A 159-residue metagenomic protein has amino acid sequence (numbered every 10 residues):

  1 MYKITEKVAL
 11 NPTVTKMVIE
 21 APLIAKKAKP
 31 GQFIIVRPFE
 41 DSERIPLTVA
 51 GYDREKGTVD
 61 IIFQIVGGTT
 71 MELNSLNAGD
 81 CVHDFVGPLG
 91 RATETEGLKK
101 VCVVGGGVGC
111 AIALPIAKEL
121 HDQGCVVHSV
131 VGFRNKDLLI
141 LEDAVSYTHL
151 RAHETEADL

Functional and structural regions predicted by a protein language model:
M1-A78: Ferredoxin-reductase
F39, G87-P88: Short, surface-exposed secondary-structure boundary micro-motifs
V82, G87, G97-L98, G107 (+1 more regions): Extended interfacial segments that mediate partner engagement and assembly in macromolecular machines
C102-V104: Conserved beta-strand elements of the Class I
A113-H121: Histidine-anchored nucleotide/phosphate-binding helix
V127-R134: Short internal beta-strands
L139-S146: Active-site-proximal loop->helix
T148-T155: Conserved small/polar residues in nucleotide/adenosyl-binding loops
